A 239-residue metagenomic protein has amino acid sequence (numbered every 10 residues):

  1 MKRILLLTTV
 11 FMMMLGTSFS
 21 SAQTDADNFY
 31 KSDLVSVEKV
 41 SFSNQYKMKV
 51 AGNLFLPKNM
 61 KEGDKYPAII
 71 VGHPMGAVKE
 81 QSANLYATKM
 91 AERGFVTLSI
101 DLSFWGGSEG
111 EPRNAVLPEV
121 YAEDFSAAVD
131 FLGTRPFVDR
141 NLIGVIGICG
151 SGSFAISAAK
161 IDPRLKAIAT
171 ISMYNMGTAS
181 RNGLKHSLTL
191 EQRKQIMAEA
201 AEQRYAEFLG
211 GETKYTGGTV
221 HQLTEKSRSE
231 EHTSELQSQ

Functional and structural regions predicted by a protein language model:
T24-D64: N-terminal cap/lid segment of alpha/beta-hydrolase-fold proteins
G63-P74: Short beta-strand element of the alpha/beta-hydrolase
G76-T88, L102: The serine-hydrolase catalytic nucleophile loop
Q81, F104-V116: Glycine-rich "HGGG/HGxG" loop immediately N-terminal to the catalytic nucleophile of the alpha/beta-hydrolase
K89-E109: Conserved alpha/beta-hydrolase
A115-P136: Alpha/beta-hydrolase active-site loop
P136-C149: Alpha/beta-hydrolase fold nucleophile elbow
F154-S234: Alpha/beta-hydrolase-fold enzymes
